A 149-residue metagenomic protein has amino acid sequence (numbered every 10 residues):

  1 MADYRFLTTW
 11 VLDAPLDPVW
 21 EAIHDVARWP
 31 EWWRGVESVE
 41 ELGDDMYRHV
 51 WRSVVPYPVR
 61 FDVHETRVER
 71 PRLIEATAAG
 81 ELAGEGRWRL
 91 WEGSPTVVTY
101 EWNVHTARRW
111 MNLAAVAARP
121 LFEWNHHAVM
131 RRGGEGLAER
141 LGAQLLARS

Functional and structural regions predicted by a protein language model:
M1-D44, A143, A147: Hydrophobic ligand-binding cavity/cleft-lining segments
T9-D13, E40, H64, T77 (+2 more regions): Generic structural detector for well-ordered beta-strands
D13-L16, E69, G93-P95: Short loop segments at secondary-structure junctions
D17-W20, R131, E135: Amphipathic alpha-helical segments that line or abut small-molecule/effector binding pockets and mediate allosteric
H24, R60, N112-L113: Generic recognition of short, well-ordered alpha-helical segments
E31, E40-E85, V97, R132-S149: Glycine-rich portal/gate segments that line the openings of hydrophobic small-molecule binding cavities
T77-R132, R148: Beta-strand/loop substructures that line and gate deep hydrophobic ligand-binding cavities in soluble
